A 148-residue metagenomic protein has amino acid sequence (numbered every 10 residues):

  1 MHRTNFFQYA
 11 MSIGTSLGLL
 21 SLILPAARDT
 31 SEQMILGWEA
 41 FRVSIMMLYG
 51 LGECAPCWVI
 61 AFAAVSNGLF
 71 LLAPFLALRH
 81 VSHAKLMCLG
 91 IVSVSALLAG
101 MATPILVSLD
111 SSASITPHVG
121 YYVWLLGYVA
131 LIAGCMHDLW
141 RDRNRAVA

Functional and structural regions predicted by a protein language model:
M1-A148: Compact integral membrane and secretory-pathway proteins
